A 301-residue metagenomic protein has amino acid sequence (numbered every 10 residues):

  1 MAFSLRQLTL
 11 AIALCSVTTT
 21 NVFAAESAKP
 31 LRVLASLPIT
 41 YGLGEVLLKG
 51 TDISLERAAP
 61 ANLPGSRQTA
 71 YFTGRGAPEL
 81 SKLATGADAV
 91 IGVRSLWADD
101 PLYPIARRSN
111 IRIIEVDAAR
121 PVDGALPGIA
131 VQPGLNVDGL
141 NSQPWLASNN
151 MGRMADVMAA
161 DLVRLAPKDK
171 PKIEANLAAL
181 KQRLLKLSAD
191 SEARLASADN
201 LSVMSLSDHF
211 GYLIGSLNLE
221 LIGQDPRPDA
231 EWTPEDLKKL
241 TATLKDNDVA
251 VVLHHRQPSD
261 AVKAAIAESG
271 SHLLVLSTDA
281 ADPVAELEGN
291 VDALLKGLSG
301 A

Functional and structural regions predicted by a protein language model:
M1-Q7: Positively charged n-region of N-terminal signal peptides that target proteins for export
Q7-N21: Bacterial N-terminal signal peptides
F23-A301: Extracytoplasmic metal-acquisition and chelation regions
